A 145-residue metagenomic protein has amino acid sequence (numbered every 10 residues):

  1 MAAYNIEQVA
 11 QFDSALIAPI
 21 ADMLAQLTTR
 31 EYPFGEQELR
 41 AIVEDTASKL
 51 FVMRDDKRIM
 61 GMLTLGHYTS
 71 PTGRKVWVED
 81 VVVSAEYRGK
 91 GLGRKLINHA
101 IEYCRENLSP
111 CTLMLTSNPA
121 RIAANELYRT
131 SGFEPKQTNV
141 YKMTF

Functional and structural regions predicted by a protein language model:
A3-G73, E79, I97-H99, Y103 (+3 more regions): Acetyl-CoA-dependent GNAT
Q26, Y87, C111-T112: Short, contiguous strand/loop micro-motifs
E36, T116-S117, V140: Proline- and acidic/polar-enriched loop/turn elements at helix boundaries
Y68-S70, E86, A120: Short coil/turn motifs at secondary-structure junctions
V81-V83, S117: Hydrophobic adenine-recognition pocket in adenosine-nucleotide-binding enzymes
V83, G89-E102, E126, T130: Conserved acetyl-CoA-binding loop-helix of GNAT-fold acetyltransferases
R94, P119-Q137, M143: Conserved active-site alpha-helix within GNAT-family acetyltransferase domains
R105-S117: Conserved GNAT acetyl-CoA-binding A-motif
